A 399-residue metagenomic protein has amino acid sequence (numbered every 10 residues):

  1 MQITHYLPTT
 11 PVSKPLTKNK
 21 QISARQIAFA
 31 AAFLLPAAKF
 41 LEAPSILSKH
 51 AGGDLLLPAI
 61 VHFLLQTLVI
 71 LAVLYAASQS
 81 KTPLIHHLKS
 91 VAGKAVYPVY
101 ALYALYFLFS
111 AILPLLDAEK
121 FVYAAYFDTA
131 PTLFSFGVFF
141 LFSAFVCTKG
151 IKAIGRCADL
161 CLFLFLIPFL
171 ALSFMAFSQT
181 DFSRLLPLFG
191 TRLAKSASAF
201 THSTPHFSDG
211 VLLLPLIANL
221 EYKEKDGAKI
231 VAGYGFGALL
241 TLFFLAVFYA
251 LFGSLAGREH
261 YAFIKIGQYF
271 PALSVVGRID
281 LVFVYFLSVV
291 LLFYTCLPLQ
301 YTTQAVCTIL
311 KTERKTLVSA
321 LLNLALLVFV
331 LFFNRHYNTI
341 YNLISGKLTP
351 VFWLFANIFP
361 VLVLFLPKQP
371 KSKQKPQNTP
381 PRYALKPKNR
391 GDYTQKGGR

Functional and structural regions predicted by a protein language model:
M1-P44, A51-G53, N219-L220, L366-R399: Membrane-interface "cap" regions at the ends of multi-pass membrane proteins
Q21-A43, P58, H62, Q66-V69 (+8 more regions): Hydrophobic, membrane-embedded alpha-helices of multi-pass small-molecule transporters
F40-T132: Membrane helical hairpin/interfacial module
K49, K81, K120-Y123, L141-C161 (+3 more regions): Membrane-water interface regions at transmembrane-helix termini and the short interhelical loops of multi-pass membrane
L108-A111, L115, C147, F163-F189 (+2 more regions): Hydrophobic alpha-helical segments and their helix-loop junctions in multi-pass secondary transporters
L133, V146-A176, G346-F359: Membrane-interface loop-to-helix entry segments
L251-D280: Membrane-interface interhelical connector segments
L310-L317, L331-F352: Extracellular/periplasmic helix-loop-helix junctions in multi-pass membrane proteins
